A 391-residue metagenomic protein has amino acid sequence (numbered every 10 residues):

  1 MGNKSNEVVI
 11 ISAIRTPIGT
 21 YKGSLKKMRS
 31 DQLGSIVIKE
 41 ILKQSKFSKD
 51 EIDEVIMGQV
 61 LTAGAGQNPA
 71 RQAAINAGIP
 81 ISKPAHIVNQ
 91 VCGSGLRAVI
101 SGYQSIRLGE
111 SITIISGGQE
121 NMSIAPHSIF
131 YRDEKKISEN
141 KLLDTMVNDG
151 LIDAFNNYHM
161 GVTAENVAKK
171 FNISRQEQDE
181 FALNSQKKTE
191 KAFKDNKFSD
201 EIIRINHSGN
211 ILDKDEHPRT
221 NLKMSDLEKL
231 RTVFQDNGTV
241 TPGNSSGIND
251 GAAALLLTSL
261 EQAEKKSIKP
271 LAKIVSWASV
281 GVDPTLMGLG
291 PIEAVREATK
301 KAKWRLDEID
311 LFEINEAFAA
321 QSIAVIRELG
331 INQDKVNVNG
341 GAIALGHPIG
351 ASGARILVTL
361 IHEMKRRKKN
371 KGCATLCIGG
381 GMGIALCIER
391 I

Functional and structural regions predicted by a protein language model:
G2-A65, P69-A77, I81-P84, T163-R175 (+5 more regions): Conserved active-site "lid/cap" helical segment
G2-M28, S225-L289, E293, K300 (+3 more regions): Condensing-enzyme catalytic core mediating Claisen C-C bond formation in acyl metabolism
R15-T16, K27-I36, Q44, E177-K265 (+1 more regions): N-terminal extracellular/periplasmic Venus flytrap/periplasmic-binding protein-like
Q59-I112, F155-H159, N221-G247, E328-R355 (+2 more regions): Conserved catalytic cysteine-centered active-site region of acyl-thioester-dependent Claisen-condensing enzymes
V88-E120, A168-K197, A254-E261, P348-K369 (+1 more regions): Active-site-proximal alpha-helical scaffold in enzymes
T113-N166: Flexible glycine-/small-residue-enriched beta->alpha junction loops that bind anionic phosphate/pyrophosphate groups
V162-E165, F198-I203, V275-A344: Active-site pocket-lining segment
